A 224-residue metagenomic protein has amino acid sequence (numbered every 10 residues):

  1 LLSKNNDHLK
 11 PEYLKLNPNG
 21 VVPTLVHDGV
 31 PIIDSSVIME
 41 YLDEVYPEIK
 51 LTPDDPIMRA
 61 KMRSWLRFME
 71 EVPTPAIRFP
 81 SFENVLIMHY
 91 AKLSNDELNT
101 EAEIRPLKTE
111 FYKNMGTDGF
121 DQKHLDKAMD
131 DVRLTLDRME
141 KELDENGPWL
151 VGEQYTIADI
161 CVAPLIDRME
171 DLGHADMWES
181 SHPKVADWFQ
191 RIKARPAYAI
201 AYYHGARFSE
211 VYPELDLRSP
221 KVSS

Functional and structural regions predicted by a protein language model:
L1-P106, G119, E145, L150 (+1 more regions): GST-like domain detector, emphasizing the conserved glutathione-binding G-site in the N-terminal thioredoxin-like
L2, I157, G205-A206: Short, solvent-exposed turn/loop segments enriched in Gly/Ser/Thr/Pro and often Arg
M62, D159-I160, R195: Short, thiol/selenol-centered motifs that function as redox-active sites or metal-ligating centers
P73-Q190: GST-like fold's C-terminal all-alpha helical module
S181-S224: Long, positively charged, glycine-interspersed low-complexity recognition regions
